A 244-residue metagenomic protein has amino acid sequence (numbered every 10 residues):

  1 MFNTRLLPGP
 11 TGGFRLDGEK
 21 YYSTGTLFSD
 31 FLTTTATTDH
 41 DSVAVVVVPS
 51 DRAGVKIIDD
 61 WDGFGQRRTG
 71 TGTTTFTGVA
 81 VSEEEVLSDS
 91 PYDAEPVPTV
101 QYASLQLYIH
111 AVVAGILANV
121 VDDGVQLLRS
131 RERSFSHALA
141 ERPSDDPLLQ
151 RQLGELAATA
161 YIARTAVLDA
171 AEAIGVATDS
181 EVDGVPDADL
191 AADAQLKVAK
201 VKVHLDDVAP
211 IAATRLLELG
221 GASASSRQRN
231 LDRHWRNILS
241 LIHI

Functional and structural regions predicted by a protein language model:
M1-L27: Glycine-rich flavin
N3-R5, F31-T35, V45-V47, T73-G78: Conserved hydrophobic/aromatic beta-strand scaffold that supports enzyme active sites
L16-G18, F76, L117, A163 (+1 more regions): Buried hydrophobic positions in well-ordered alpha/beta secondary-structure cores of metabolic enzymes
Y22-I57: A short core secondary-structure module
G63-A160: Glycine-rich beta->alpha junctions and the first turn(s) of the following alpha-helix
G115-A118, G154-Y161, A199, V203-P210 (+1 more regions): Generic structural signal for well-ordered, non-transmembrane alpha-helical segments in soluble/cytosolic regions
Y161-K200, L217-G220: C-terminal helix-coil-helix/basic helical segment that borders enzyme active sites and/or dimer interfaces and provides
I242-I244: Conserved small/polar residues in nucleotide/adenosyl-binding loops
